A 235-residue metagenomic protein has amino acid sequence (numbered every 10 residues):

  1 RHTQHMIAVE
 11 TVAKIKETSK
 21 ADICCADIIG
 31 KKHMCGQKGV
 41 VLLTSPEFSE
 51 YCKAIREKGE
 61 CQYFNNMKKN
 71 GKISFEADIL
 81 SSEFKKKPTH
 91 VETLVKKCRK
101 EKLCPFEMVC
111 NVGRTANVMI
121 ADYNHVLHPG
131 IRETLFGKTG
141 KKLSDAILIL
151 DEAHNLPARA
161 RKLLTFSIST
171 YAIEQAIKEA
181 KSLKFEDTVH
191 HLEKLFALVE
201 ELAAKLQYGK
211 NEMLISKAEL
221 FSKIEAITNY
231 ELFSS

Functional and structural regions predicted by a protein language model:
H2-M119, L127, K178, A197 (+2 more regions): A substrate-engagement module of RecA-like helicase motors
T3-M6, E10, V91-E92, R99-S234: Signature of the SF2 helicase/ATPase Hel1-core->accessory helical subdomain module
